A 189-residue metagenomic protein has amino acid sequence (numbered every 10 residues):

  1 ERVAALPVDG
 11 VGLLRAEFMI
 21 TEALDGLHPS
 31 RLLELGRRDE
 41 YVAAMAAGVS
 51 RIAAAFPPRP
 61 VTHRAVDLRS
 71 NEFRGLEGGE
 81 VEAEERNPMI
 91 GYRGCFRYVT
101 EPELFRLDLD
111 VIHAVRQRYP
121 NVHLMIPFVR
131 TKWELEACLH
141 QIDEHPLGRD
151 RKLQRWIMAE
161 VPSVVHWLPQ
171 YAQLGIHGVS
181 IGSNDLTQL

Functional and structural regions predicted by a protein language model:
E1-L189: Conserved alpha/beta-domain cores
